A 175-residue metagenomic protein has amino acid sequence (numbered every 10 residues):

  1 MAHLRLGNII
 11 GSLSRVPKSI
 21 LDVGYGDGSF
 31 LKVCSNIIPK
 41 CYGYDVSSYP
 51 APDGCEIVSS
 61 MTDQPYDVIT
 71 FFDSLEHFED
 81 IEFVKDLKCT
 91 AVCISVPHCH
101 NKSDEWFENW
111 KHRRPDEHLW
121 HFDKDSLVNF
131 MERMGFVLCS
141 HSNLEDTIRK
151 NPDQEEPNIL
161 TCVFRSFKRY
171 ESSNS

Functional and structural regions predicted by a protein language model:
M1-V68, F72, I81-L87, E105-W110 (+3 more regions): Conserved N-terminal segment of class I S-adenosyl-L-methionine
F72-L75, S95: Residues lining the SAM
F78: Catalytic P-loop NTPase motifs of RecA-like helicase/translocase cores
C89-N101: Conserved beta-strand signature within the Rossmann-like core of class I S-adenosyl-L-methionine
C93-S95, C139-S142: Conserved active-site loop/cleft motifs that coordinate metal ions or position small ligands
H118-M134: Short alpha-helix
